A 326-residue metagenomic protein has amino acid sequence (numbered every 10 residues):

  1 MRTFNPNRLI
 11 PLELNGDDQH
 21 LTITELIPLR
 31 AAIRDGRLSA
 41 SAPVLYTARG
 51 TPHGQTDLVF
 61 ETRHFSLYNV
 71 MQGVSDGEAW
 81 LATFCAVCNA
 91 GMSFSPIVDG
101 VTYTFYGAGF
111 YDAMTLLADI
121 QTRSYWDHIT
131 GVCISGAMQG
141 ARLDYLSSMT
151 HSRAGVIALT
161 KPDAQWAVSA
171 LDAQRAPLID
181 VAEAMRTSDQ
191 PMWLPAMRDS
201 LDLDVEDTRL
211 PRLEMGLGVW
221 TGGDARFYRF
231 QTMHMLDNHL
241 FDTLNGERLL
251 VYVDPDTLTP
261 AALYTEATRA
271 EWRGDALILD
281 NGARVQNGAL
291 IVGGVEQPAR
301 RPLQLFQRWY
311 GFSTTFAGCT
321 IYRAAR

Functional and structural regions predicted by a protein language model:
M1-R326: Mid-to-C-terminal functional-domain signal that highlights helix-capping/loop sites within ligand-binding modules
